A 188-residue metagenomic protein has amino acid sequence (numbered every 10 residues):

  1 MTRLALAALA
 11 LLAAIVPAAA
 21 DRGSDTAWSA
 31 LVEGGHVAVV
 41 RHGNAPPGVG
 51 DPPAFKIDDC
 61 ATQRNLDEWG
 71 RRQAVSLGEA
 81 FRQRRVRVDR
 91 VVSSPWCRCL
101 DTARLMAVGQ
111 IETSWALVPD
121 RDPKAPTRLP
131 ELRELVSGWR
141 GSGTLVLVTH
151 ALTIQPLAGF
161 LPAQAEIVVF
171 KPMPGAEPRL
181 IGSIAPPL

Functional and structural regions predicted by a protein language model:
A5-A14: Bacterial N-terminal signal peptides
L6-A7, L31-E33, R140-G141: Short hydrophobic "helix-edge" motifs at membrane interfaces and signal-peptide entry regions
V16-A20: Sec/Tat signal peptide C-region and signal peptidase I cleavage site
D21-P123, F160-L188: Active-site-proximal alpha-helix that buttresses catalytic centers in soluble enzyme cores
R121-E131: Alpha-helical scaffold elements lining the catalytic groove of polysaccharide deacetylases
P130-I184: Active-site-adjacent alpha-helix immediately C-terminal to a catalytic or transition-state-stabilizing loop
